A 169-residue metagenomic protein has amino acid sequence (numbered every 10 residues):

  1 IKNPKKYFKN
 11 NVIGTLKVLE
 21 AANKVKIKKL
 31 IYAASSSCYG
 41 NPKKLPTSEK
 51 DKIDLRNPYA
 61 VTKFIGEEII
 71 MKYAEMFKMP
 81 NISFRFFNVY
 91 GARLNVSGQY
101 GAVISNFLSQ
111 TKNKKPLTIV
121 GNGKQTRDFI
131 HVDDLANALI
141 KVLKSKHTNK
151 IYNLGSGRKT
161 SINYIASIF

Functional and structural regions predicted by a protein language model:
I1-V89, D133: N-terminal Rossmann-like NAD(P)+-binding domain of SDR-like oxidoreductases, especially those catalyzing
A22, A74, T111, V142-L143: Hydrophobic pocket-lining residues that define ligand/cofactor binding sites across diverse proteins
F64, F77, V89-S105, K115 (+5 more regions): Glycine/proline-rich active-site loop of Rossmann-fold NAD(P)-dependent oxidoreductases
I65, I69, Y73, V103 (+3 more regions): Hydrophobic alpha-helix immediately C-terminal to the catalytic Tyr-X-X-X-Lys motif of short-chain
S83, F129, K159: Short aromatic/basic micro-patch
L139-L143, A166-F169: Hydrophobic "lid"/C-terminal helical patch of Rossmann-like NAD(P)-dependent dehydrogenase/epimerase domains
